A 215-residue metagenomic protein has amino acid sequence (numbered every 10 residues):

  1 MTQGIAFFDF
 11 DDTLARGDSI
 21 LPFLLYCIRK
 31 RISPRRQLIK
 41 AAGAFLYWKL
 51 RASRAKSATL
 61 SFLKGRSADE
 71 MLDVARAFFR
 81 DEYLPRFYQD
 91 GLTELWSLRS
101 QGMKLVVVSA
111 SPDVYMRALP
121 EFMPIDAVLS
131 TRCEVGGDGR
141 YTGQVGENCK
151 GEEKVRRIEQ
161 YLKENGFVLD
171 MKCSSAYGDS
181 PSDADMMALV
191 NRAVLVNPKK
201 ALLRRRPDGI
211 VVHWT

Functional and structural regions predicted by a protein language model:
M1-L50: Active-site neighborhood of HAD-like aspartate-dependent phosphohydrolases
M1-Q3, D73, R80-V106, A110-T215: C-terminal cap/substrate-recognition subdomain and adjoining C-terminal extension of metal-dependent phosphatase-like
D18, R66, E153: Conserved active-site and cofactor/substrate-binding residues in soluble primary-metabolism enzymes
I20-L21, K56, V155: A general structural signal for well-ordered alpha-helical segments in protein cores
I32, L46, L50, A68-D69 (+2 more regions): Conserved alpha/beta cores of soluble small-molecule-handling proteins
L38-K40, A58, Q89: Short coil/turn segments at secondary-structure boundaries
F45-Y47, R54-K64: Helix-loop "lid/cap" segments that line or gate small-molecule binding pockets
K64-V74: Acidic catalytic patch
